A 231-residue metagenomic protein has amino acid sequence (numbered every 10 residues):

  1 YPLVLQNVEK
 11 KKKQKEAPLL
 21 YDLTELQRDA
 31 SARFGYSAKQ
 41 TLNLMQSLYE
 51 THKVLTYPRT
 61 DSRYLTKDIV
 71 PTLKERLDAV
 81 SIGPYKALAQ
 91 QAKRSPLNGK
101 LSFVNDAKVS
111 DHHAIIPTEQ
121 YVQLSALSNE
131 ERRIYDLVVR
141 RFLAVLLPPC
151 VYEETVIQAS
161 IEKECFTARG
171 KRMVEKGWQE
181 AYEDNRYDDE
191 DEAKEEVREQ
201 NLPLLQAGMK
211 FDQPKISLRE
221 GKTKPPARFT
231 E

Functional and structural regions predicted by a protein language model:
Y1-E231: Core catalytic DNA strand-manipulation module of type IA topoisomerases
